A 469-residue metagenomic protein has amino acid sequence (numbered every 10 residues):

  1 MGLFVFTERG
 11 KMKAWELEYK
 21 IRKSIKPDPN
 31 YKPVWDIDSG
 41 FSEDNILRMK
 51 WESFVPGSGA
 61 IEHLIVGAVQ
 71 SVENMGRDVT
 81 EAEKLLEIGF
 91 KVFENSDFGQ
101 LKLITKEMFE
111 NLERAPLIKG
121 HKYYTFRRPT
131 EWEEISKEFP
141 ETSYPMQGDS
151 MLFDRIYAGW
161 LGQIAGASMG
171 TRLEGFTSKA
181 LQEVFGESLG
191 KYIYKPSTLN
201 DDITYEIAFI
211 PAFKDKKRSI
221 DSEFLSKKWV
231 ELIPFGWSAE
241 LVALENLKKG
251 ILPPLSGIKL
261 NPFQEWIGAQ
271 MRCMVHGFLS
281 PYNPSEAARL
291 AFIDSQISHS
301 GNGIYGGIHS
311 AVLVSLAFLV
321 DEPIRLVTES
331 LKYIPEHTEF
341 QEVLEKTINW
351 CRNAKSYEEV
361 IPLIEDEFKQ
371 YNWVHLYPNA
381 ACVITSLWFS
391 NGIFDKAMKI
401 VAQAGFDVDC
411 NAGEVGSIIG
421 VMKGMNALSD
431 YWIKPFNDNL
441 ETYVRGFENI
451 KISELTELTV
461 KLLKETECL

Functional and structural regions predicted by a protein language model:
G2-L469: Structured, active/binding-site neighborhoods that engage oxygen-rich ligands
